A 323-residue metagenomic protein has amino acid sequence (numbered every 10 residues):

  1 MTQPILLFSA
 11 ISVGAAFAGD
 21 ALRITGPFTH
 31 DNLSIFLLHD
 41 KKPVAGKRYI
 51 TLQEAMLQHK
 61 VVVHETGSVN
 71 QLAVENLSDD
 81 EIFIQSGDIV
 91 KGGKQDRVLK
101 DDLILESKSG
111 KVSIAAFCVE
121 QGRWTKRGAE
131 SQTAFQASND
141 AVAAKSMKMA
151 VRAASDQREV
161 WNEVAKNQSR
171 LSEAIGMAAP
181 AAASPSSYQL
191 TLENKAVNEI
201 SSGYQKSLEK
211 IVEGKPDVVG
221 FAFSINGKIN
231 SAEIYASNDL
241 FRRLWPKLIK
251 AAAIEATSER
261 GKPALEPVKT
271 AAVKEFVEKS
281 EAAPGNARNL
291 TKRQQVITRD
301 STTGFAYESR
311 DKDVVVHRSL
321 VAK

Functional and structural regions predicted by a protein language model:
Q3-V13: Bacterial N-terminal signal peptides
F17-I82, G87-K323: Intrinsically disordered, low-complexity segments enriched in small/polar residues
